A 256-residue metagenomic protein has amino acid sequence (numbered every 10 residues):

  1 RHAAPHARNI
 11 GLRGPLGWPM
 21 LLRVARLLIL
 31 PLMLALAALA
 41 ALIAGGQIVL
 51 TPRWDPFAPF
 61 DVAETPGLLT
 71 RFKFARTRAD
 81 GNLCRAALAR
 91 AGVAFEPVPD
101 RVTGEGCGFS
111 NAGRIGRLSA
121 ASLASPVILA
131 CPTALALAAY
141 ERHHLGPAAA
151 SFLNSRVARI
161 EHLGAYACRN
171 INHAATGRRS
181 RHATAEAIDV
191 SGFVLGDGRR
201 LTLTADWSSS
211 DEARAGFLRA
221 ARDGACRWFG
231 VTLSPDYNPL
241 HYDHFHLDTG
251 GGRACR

Functional and structural regions predicted by a protein language model:
R1-V24: N-terminal Lys/Arg-rich, disordered targeting/topogenic segments
L21, C107, N111-G113, Y242 (+1 more regions): A charge-rich, low-complexity, intrinsically flexible signal that marks solvent-exposed coils, linkers, repeats
R26-Q47: Hydrophobic membrane-insertion alpha-helices, especially the h-region of bacterial N-terminal signal peptides
L27-M33, R179-R256: Catalytic cores and adjacent binding grooves of peptidoglycan-active enzymes
W54-R76: Short extracytoplasmic/periplasmic juxtamembrane "stem" segments immediately C-terminal to an N-terminal membrane anchor
L69-A75, V127-A138, T176-G177, L203-E212: Second-shell loop/turn segments in exported
K73-I160: Active-site acidic/histidine clusters and adjacent loop/turn architecture that either coordinate catalytic ions
S151-A185: Active-site-adjacent substructure of cysteine-protease-like catalytic cores
